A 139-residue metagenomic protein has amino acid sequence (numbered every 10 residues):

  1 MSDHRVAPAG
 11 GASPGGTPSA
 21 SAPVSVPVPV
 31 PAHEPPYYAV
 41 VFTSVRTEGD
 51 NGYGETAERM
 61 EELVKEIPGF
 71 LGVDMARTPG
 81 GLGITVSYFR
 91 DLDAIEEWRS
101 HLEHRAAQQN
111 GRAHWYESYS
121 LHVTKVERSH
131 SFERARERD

Functional and structural regions predicted by a protein language model:
M1-G83, L92-S100, Y116-D139: Short S/T/G/P-rich N-terminal loop/turn motif that feeds into the first structured element of a domain
N110: Electropositive, surface-exposed helix/loop patches at the edges of structured domains that serve as adaptable
A113: Cytochrome P450 substrate-recognition site 1
